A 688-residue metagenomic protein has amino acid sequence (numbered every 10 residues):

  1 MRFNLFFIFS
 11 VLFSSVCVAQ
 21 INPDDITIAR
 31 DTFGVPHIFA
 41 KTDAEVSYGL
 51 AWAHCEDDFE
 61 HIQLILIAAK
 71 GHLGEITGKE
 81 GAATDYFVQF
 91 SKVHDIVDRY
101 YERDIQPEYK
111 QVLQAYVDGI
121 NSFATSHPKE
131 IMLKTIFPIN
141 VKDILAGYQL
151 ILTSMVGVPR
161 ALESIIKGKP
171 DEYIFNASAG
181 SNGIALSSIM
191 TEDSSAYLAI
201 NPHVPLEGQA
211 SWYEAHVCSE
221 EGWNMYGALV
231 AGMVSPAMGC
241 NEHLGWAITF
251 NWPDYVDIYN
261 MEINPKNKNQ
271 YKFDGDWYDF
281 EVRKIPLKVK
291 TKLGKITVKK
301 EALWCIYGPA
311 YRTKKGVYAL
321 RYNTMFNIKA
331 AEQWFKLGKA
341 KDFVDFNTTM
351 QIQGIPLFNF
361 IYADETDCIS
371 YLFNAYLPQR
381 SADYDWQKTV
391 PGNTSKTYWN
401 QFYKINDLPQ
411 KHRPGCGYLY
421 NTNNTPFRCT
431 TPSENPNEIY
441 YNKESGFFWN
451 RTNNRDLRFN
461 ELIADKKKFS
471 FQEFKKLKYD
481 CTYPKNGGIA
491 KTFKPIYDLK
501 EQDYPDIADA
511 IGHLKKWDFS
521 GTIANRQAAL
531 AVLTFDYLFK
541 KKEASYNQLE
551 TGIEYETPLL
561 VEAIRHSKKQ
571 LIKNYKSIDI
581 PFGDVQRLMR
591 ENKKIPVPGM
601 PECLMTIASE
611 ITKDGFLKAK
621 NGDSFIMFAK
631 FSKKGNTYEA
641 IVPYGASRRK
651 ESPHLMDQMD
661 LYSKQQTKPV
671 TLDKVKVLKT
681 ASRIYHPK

Functional and structural regions predicted by a protein language model:
M1-Q20: Bacterial Sec-dependent N-terminal signal peptides
Q20-K491, D503, D509-K688: C-terminal/peripheral segments of proteins
A490-D498: Active-site His/acidic residue clusters
